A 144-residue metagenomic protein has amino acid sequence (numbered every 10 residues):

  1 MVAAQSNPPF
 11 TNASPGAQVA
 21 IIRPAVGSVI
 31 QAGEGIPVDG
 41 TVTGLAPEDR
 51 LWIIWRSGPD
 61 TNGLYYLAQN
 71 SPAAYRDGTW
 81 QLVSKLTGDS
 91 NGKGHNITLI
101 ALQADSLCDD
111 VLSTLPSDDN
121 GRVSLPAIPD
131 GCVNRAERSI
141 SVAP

Functional and structural regions predicted by a protein language model:
M1-P9: C-terminal region of N-terminal signal peptides and the immediate post-cleavage residues of exported proteins
P8-P144: Ser/Thr-rich low-complexity repeats and stalk/linker segments
